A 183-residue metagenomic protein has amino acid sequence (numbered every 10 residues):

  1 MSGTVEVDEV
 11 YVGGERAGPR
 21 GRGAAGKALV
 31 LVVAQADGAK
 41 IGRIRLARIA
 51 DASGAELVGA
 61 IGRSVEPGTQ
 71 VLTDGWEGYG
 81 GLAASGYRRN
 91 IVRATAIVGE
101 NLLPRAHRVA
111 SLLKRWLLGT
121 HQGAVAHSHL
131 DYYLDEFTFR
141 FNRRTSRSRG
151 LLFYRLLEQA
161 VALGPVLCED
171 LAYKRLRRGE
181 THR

Functional and structural regions predicted by a protein language model:
M1-R183: Residue-level recognition of single "structural anchor" positions that define or cap local secondary structure
